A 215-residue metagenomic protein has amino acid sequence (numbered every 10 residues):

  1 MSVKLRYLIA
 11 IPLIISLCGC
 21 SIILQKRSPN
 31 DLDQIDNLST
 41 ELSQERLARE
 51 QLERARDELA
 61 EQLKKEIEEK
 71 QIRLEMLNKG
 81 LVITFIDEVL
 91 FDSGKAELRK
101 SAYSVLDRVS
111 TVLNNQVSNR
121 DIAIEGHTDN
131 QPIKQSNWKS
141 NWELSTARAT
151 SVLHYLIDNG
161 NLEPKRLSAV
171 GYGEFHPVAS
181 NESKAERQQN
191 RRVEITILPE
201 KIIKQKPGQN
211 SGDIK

Functional and structural regions predicted by a protein language model:
M1-I9: Bacterial N-terminal signal peptides that target proteins for export
L13-L17: Hydrophobic core
G19-L24: Bacterial signal peptide processing site
K26-E58: Post-signal peptide N-terminal segment of mature Sec-exported envelope proteins
I35, S39, D57-A60, K64 (+4 more regions): Extracytoplasmic/secreted envelope proteins and their assembly/folding machinery, especially bacterial periplasmic
L52, N78-V105, D129-K139: Short, solvent-exposed beta-strand/turn patches at coil↔beta or beta↔helix junctions that act as interaction loops
R73-E75, G80-L90, D121-E125, S151 (+2 more regions): Soluble periplasmic/extracytoplasmic beta-strand elements of cell-envelope proteins
A96-K100, T128-G208, I214-K215: Periplasmic OmpA-like peptidoglycan-binding domain that tethers envelope proteins to the cell wall
